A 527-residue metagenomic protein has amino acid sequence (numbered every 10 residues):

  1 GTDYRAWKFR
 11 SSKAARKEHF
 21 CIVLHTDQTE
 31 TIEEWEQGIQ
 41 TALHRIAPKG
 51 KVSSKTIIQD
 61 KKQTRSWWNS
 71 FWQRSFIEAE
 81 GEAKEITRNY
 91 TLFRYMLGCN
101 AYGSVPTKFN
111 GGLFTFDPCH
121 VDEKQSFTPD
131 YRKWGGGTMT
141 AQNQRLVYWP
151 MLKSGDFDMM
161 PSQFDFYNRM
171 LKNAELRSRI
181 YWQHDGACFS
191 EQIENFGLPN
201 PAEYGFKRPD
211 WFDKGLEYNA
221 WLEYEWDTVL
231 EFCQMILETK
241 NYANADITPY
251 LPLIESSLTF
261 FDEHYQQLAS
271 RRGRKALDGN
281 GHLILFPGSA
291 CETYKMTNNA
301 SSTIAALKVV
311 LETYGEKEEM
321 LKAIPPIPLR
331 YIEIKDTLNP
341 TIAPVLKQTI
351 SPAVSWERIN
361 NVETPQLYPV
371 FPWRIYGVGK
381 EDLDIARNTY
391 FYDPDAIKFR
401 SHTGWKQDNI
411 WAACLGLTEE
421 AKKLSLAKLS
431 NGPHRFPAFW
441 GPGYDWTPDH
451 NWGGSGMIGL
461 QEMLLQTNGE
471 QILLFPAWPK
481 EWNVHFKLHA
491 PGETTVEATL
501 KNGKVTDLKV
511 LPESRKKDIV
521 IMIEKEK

Functional and structural regions predicted by a protein language model:
G1-G137, F157-P161, Y167-R177, V354-S355 (+2 more regions): Acidic/polar, glycine-enriched structural segments that form the non-catalytic walls/loops of the carbohydrate-binding
S104-T115, P249, Q266-H282, A323-P326: Short, glycine/acidic-rich hinge or "gate" loops at secondary-structure transitions that mediate conformational
N110, Q163-D165, T248-T259, G273-G288 (+2 more regions): Beta-strand segments within the central parallel beta-sheet cores of soluble alpha/beta enzyme folds
L113-W134, E194-L222, L285-A300, G432-W446: Acidic/His metal-coordination segments adjacent to aromatic residues that form catalytic metal sites in metalloenzymes
G137-L176, I180-Q192, F196-L198, L216-Y242 (+3 more regions): Active-site core of glycosidic bond-cleaving carbohydrate-active enzymes
S256, F260-K317: Acidic/histidine-rich catalytic neighborhood
P437, N468-T495: Glycan-recognition and catalytic regions of carbohydrate-active enzymes
E493-D518: Carbohydrate-binding surface patches
